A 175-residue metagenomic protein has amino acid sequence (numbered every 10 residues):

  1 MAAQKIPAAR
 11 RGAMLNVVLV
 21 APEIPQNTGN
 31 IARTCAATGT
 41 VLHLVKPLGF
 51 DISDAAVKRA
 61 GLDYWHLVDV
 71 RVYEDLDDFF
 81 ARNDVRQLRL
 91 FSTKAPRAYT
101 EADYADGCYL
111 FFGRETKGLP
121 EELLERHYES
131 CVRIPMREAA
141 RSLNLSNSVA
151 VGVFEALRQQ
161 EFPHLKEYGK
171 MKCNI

Functional and structural regions predicted by a protein language model:
M1-I175: Post-transcriptional modification and biogenesis factors for structured RNAs of the translation apparatus
